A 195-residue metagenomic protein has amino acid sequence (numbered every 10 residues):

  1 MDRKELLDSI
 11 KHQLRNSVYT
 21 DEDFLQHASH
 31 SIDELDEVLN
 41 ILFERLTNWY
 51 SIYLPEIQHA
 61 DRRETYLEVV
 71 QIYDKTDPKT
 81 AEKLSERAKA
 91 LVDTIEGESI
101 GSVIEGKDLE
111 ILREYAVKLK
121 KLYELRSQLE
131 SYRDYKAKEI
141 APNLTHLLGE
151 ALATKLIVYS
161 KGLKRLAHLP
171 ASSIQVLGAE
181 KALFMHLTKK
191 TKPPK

Functional and structural regions predicted by a protein language model:
M1-K120, P142, Q175-V176, L183-L187: Structure-specific DNA junction-binding interface
L122-I140: Phosphate/ATP-binding catalytic cores across multiple sugar-kinase/actin-like superfamilies, primarily ASKHA
T145-H146: Replace "in large, NTP-powered and nucleic-acid-processing enzymes" with "in large, NTP-powered factors and other
V158-K195: Phosphate-backbone recognition surface of nucleic-acid-processing proteins
